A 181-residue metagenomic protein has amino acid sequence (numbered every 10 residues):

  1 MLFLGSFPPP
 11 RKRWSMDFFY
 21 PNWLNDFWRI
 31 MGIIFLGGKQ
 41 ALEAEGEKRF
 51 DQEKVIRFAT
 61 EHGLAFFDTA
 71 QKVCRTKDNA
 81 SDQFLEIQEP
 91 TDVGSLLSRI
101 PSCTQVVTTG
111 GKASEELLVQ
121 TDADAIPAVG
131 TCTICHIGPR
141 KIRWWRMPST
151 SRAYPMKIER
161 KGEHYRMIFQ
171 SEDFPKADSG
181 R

Functional and structural regions predicted by a protein language model:
M1-S6, P21: Short, hydrophobic/glycine-enriched beta-strand segments
L2-L4, L64-D68, W144-W145: Short hydrophobic-aromatic micro-motifs
L4, V107-T109, M147: Short hydrophobic segments within beta-strands
S6-F7, C103: Conserved short hydrophobic patches within well-ordered secondary structure
P9-W14, P21-W23, I30, K77-G94 (+1 more regions): C-terminal capping/extension of enzyme domains
K12-L85: Short, surface-exposed acidic-centric catalytic microdomains
K39-Q40, T104-Q105, A125: Secondary-structure boundary/capping signal
E61-Q120: Internal catalytic-core helix/loop-beta-alpha segment that presents or stabilizes conserved functional determinants
